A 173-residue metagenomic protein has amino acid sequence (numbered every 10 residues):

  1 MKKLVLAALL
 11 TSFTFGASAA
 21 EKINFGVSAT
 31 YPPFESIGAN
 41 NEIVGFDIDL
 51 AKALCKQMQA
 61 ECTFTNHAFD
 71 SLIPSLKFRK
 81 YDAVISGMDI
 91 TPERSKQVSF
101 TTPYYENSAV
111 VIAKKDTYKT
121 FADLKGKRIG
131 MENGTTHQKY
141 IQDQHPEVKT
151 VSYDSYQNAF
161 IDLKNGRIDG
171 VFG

Functional and structural regions predicted by a protein language model:
M1-A19: Gram-negative bacterial Sec-dependent N-terminal signal peptides
A20-G87: Extracytoplasmic small-molecule ligand-binding "clamshell" domains of the periplasmic binding protein/Venus flytrap
I23-V27, V44, A122-T135: Short loop->beta-strand "edge-of-pocket" segments that line small-molecule binding or catalytic clefts across diverse
S28, V98-V110: Short Pro/Gly-enriched coil loops immediately N-terminal to beta-strands
E61-A68, M131, V148-S155: Short beta-strand-to-loop elements that line the ligand-binding cleft of bilobed periplasmic-binding protein-like
T65-N66, D70-A83, Q97-S99, D123 (+1 more regions): Short helices/loops that flank or line small-molecule/ion binding pockets
E93-P103, P146-E147: Ligand-binding "clamshell"
T101, A113-I129: Flexible hinge/capping segments at coil-to-helix
